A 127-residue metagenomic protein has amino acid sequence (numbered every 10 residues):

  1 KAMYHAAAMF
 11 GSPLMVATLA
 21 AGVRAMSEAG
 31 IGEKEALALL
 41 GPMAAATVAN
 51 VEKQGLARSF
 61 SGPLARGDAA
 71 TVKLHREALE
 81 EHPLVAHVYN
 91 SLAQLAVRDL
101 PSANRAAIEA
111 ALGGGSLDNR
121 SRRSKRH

Functional and structural regions predicted by a protein language model:
K1-L79, V85: Helical "substrate-binding/catalytic lid" subdomain of Rossmann-like NAD(P)-dependent dehydrogenases/reductases
G55-H127: C-terminal active-site/capping subdomain that shapes the small-molecule cofactor and substrate pocket of enzyme
